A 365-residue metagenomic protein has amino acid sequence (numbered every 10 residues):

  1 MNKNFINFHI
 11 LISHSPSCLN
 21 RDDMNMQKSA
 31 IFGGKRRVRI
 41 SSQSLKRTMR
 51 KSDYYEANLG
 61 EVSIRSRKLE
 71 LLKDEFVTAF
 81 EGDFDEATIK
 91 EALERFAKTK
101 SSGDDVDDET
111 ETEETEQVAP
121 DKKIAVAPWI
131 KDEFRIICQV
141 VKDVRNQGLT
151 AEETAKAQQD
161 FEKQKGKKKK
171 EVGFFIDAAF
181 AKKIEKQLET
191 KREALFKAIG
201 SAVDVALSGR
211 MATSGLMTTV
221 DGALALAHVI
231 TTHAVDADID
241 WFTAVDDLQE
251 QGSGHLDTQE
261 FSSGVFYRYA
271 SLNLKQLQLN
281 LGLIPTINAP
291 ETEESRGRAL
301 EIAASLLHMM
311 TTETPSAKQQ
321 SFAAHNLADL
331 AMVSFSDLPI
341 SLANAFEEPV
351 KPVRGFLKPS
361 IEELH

Functional and structural regions predicted by a protein language model:
M1-R39, Q43-H365: Basic polyanion-binding and macromolecular-assembly surfaces
